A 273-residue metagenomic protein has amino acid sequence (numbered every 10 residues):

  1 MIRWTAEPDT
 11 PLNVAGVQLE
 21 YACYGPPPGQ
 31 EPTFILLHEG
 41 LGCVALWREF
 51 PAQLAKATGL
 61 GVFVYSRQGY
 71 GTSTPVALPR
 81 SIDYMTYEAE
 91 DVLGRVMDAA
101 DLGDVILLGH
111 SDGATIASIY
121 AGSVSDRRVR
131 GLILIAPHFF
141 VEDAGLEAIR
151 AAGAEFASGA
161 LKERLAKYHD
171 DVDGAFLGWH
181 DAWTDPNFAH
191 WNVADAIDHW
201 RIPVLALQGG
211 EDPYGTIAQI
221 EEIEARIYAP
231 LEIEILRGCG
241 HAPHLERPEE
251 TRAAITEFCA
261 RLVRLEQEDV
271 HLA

Functional and structural regions predicted by a protein language model:
V14-G25: A short loop-to-beta-strand scaffold at the N-terminal edge of the catalytic core in hydrolase folds
Y24-P75: Conserved HGGG/HGGXW glycine-rich cap/lid loop of the alpha/beta-hydrolase fold
R67-V105: Active-site loop/oxyanion-hole signature of alpha/beta-hydrolase fold enzymes
G103-E142: Conserved hydrolase catalytic core segment
W179-A196: Active-site nucleophile elbow and catalytic-triad environment of alpha/beta-hydrolase enzymes
W200, A206-Q208: Short beta-strand/loop motif that positions the catalytic acidic residue of the alpha/beta-hydrolase fold
E211-G215: Acidic catalytic loop of the alpha/beta-hydrolase fold
L231, G238-A273: Catalytic active-site module of serine/aspartate enzymes centered on a nucleophile-bearing elbow/loop
